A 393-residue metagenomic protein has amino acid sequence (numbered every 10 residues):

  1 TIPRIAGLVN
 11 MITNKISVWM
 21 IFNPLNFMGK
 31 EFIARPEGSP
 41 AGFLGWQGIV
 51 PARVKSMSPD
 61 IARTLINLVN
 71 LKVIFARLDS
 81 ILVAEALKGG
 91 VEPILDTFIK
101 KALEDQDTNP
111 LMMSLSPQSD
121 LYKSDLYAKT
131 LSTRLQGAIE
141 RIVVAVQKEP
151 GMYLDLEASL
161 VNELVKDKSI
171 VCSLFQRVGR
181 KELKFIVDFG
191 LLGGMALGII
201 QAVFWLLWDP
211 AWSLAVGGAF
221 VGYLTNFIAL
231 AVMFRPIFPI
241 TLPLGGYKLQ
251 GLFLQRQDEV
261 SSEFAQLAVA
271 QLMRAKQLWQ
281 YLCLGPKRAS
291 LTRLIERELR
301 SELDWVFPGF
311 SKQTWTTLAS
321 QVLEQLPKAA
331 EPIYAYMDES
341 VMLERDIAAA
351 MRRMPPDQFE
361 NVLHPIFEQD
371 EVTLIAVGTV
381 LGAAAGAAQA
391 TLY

Functional and structural regions predicted by a protein language model:
T1-A6, V165, S169-A215, R353 (+1 more regions): Transmembrane alpha-helical segments and their cytosolic interface motifs in multi-pass membrane proteins
T1-G179, W212-V216, F220-V362: Large intracellular
